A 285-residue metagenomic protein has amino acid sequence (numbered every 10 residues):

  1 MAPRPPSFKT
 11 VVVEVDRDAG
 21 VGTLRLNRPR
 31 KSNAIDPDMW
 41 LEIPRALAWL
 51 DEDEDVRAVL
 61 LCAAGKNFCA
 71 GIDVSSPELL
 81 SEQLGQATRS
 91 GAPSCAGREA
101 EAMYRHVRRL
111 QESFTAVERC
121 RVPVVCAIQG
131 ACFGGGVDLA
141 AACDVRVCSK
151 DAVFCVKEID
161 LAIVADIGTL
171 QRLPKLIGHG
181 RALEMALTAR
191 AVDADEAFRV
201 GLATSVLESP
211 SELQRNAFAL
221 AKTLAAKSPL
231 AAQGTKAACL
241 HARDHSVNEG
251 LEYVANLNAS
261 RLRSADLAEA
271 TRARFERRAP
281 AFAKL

Functional and structural regions predicted by a protein language model:
M1-A64, L79-L80: Conserved CoA-thioester-binding segment of acyl-CoA-metabolizing enzymes
A2-V11, R272-L285: Terminal low-complexity tails and localization/encapsulation signals of metabolic enzymes
D55, A63-S113, A162: Glycine- (often His-adjacent) and acidic-residue-rich active-site loop that binds/positions the CoA thioester
E112-R121, A127, F133-L187, V200 (+2 more regions): CoA-thioester-processing core
V147-A152, A194, A203-Y253, A259-A265 (+1 more regions): C-terminal long alpha-helix characteristic of the crotonase
A189-E196: Acidic, divalent-metal-coordinating active-site segment for phosphoryl/phosphodiester hydrolysis, typified by short
